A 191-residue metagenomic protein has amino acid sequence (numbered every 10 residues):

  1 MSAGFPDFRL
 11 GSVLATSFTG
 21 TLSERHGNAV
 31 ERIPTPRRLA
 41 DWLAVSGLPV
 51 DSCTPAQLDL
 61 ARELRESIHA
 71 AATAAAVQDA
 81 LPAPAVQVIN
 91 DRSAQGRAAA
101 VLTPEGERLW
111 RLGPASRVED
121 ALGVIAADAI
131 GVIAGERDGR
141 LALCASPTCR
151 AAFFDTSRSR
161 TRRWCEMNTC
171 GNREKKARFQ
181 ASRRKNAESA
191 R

Functional and structural regions predicted by a protein language model:
M1-L143, R150, E188-R191: Short helix-coil boundary/hinge micro-motifs
V13, A115, R158-S159, K175: Short capping/connector residues at structural and topological boundaries
L112, D155, E166: Thr-Gly-centered strand-to-loop micro-motif
R137-L143, F153-T161, A177: Short conserved catalytic/interaction loops centered on acidic-Pro-aromatic/His motifs
L143-T148, M167-T169: Short, cysteine/histidine-rich loop/knuckle motifs that typically chelate Zn2+
C149-F154, C170, K175: Short functional micro-motifs and their immediate structural scaffolds
R160-G171: Cysteine-rich micro-motifs
R173-R183: Short metal-binding segments enriched for Cys and/or His
